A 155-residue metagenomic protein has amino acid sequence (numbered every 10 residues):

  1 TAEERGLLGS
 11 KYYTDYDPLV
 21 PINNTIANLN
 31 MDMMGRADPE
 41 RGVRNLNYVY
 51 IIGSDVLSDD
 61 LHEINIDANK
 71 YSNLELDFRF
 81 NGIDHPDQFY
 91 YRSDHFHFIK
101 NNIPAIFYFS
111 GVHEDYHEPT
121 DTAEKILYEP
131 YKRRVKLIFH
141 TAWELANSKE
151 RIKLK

Functional and structural regions predicted by a protein language model:
A2-F107: Metal-dependent peptidase/peptidase-like ectodomains
F109-K155: His/Asp/Glu-rich mid-to-C-terminal helical/loop segments that flank catalytic regions of hydrolases
